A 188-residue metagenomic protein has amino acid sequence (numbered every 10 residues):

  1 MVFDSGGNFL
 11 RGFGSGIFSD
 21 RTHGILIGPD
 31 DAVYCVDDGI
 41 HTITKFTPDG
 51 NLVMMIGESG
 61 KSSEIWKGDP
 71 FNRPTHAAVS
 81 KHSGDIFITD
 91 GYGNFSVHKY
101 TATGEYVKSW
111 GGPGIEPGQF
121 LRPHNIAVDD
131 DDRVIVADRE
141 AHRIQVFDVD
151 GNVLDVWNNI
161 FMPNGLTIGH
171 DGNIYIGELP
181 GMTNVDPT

Functional and structural regions predicted by a protein language model:
M1, R11, T44, M54 (+4 more regions): WD40 beta-propeller blade core
F3, I27, F46, I56 (+6 more regions): Hydrophobic alpha-helical segments, especially N-terminal targeting/anchoring helices
F3-N8, T47-N51, T101-E105, D148-N152: Short loop/turn segments that connect beta-strands within beta-propeller blades
R11-G14, V53-G60, V107-G112, D155-N159: Beta-propeller fold detector
G16-A32, K61-D85, I115-R133, A141-H142 (+1 more regions): Beta-rich, blade/repeat-based domains predominating in secreted/periplasmic proteins but also intracellular
G24-F46, L52-M55: A generic, well-ordered mixed alpha/beta core segment in the N-terminal half of proteins
